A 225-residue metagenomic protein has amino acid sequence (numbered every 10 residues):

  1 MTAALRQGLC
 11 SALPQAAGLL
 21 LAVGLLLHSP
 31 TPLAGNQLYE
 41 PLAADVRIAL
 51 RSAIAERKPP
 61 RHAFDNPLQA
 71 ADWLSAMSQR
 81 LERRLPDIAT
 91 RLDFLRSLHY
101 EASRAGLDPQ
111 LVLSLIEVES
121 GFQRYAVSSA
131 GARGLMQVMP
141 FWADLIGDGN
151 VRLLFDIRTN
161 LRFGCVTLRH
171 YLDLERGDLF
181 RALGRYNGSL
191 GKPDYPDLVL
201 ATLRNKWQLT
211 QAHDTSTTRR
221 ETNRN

Functional and structural regions predicted by a protein language model:
M1-T2, P32, T222-N225: Short, intrinsically disordered, low-complexity terminal/loop segments
A4-A17: Bacterial N-terminal signal peptides that target proteins for export
L21-L25, M77-Q79: Hydrophobic alpha-helical targeting segments used for export or membrane insertion
H28-P30: N-terminal signal peptide c-region/cleavage motif recognized by signal peptidases
N36-A53, T222: Short N-terminal segments immediately surrounding and downstream of signal-peptide cleavage
L50, E56-N225: Catalytic glycan-binding domains that act on GlcNAc-containing polysaccharides
